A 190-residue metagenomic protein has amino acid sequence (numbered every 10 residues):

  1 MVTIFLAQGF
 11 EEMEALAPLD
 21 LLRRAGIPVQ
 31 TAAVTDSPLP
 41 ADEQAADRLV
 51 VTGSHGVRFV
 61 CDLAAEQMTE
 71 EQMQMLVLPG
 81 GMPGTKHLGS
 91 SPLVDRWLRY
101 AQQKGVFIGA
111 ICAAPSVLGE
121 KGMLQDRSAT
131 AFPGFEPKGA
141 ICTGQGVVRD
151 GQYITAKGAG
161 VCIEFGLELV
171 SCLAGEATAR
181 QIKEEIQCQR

Functional and structural regions predicted by a protein language model:
M1-K104, V117-E120, Q125-D126, E136-Q145 (+1 more regions): Extended, subdomain-level signal for the structured scaffold at the beginning of enzyme domains
I111-A113: Short, thiol/selenol-centered motifs that function as redox-active sites or metal-ligating centers
